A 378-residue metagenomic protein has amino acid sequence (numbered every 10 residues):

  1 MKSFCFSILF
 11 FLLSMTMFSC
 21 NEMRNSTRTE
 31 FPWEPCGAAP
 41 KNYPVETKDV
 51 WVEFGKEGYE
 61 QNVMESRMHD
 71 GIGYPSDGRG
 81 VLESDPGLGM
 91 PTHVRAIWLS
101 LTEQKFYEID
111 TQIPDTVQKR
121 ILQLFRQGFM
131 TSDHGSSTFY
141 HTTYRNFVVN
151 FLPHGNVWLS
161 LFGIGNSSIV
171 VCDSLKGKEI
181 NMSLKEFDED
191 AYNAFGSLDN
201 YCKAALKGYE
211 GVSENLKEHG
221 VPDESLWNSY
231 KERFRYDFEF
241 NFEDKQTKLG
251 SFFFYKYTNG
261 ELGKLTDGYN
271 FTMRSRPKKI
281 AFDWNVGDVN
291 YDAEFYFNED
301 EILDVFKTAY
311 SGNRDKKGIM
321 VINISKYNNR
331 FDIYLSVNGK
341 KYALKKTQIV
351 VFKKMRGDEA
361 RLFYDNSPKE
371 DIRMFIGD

Functional and structural regions predicted by a protein language model:
M1-F4: Positively charged n-region of N-terminal signal peptides that target proteins for export
T16-S19: C-terminal motif of bacterial Sec signal peptides marking the signal peptidase cleavage site
N21-M23: Bacterial signal peptide processing site
N25-N42, E218-N241: Contiguous beta-strand segments within globular domains
P44, T92, L101-K105: Primarily extracytoplasmic ectodomains and periplasmic/lumenal surface modules that are beta-strand-rich
E53-S100, Q246-E299: Tryptophan-paired
E103-M130, G287-M320: Structured interaction patches on ligand/partner-binding surfaces of diverse proteins
R120-W227, T308-D378: Compositionally biased low-complexity segments at domain edges in trafficked proteins and select soluble regulators
